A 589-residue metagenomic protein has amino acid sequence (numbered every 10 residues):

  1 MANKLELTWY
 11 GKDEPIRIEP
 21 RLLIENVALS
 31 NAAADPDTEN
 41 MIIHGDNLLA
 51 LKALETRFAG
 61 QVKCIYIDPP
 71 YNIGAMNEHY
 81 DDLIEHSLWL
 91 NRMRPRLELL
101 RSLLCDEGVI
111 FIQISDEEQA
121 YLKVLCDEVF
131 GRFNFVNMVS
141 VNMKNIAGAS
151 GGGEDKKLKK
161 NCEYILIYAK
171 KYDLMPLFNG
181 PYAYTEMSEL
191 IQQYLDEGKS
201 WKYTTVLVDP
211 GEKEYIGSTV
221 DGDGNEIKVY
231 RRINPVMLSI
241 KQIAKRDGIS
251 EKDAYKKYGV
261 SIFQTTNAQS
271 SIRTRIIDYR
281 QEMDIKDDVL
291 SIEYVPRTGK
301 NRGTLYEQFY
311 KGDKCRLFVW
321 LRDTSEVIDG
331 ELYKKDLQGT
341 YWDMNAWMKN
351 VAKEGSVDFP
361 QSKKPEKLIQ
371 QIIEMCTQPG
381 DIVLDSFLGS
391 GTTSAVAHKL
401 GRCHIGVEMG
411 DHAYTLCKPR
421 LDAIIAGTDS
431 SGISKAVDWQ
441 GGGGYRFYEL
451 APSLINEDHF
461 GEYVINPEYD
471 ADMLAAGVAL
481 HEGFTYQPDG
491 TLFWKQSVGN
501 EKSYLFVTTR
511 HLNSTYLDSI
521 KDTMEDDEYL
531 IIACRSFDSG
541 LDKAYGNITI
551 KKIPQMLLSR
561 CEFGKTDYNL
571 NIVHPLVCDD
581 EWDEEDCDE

Functional and structural regions predicted by a protein language model:
M1-Y66, I73-P95, S261-K311, C534-F537 (+3 more regions): DnaQ-like (DEDDh/DEDDy) 3′-5′ exonuclease domain used for proofreading and 3′-end trimming on nucleic acids
A2-I16, H86-L90, R94, Q119 (+2 more regions): Conserved S-adenosyl-L-methionine
N31-A33, G45-L48, K52-V109, E117 (+7 more regions): SAM-dependent methyltransferase catalytic-core segment centered on the flexible catalytic loop and adjoining short
A34-G45, L49, A53, K349-I382: Glycine-rich adenosyl-nucleotide cofactor-binding module
M93, D106-E107, D116-E186: Signature of N6-adenine DNA methyltransferases within the class I
S102-L104, Q113, V129, C376: Conserved helix-to-beta-strand junction in the class I
Y164, K171-G355: Active-site-adjacent helix-turn-beta-strand microarchitecture at beta-sheet edges that either contains or buttresses
I405-E589: PRPP-dependent phosphoribosyltransferase catalytic core
